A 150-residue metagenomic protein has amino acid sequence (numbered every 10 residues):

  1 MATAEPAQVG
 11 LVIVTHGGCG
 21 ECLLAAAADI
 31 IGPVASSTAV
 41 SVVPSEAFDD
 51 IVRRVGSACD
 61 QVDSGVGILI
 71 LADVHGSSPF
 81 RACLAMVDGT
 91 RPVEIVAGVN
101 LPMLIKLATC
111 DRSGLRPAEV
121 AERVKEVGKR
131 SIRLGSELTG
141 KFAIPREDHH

Functional and structural regions predicted by a protein language model:
M1-H150: N-terminal loops that bind phosphate or other acidic moieties and the adjacent beta-alpha structural core
